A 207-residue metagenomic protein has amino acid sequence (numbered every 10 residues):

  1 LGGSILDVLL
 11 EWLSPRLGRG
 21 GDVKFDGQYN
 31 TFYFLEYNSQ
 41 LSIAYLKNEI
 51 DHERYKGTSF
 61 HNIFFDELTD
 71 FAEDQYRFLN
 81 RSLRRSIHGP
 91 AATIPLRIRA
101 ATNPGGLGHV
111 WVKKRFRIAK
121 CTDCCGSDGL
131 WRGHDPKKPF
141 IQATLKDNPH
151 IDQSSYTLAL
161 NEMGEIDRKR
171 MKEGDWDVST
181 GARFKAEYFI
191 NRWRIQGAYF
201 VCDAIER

Functional and structural regions predicted by a protein language model:
G2-H61: Inter-Walker segment of RecA-like/P-loop motor cores
S4-W12, D74-S82, W111, R115 (+2 more regions): Alpha-helical scaffold elements adjacent to nucleotide-binding pockets in ATP/GTP-utilizing enzyme cores
R16, F32-E36, G129-D135, R192-R194: Short, conserved catalytic or adaptor-binding loops enriched in Gly and charged residues
D51-R54, T58, G89, Q196-Y199: Short, flexible, glycine/charge-rich loop motifs used to bind or transfer phosphoryl groups or to couple energy/partner
N62-I63, R99: Hydrophobic "anchor" residues on beta-strands that sit immediately upstream of conserved functional sites
D66-E67: Walker B catalytic acidic pair
D70-H150: ASCE P-loop NTPase helicase motor core
N148-R207: ATPase catalytic-site recognition across NTP-hydrolyzing enzymes
